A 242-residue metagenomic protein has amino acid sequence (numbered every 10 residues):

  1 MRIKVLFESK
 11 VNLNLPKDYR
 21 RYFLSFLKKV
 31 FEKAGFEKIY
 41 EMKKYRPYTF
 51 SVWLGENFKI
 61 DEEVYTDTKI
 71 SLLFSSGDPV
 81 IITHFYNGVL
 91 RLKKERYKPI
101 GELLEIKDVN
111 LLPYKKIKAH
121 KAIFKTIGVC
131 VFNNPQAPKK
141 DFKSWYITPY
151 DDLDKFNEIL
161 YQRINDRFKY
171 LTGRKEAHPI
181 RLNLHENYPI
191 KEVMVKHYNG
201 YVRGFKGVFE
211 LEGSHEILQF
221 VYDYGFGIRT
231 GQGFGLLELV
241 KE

Functional and structural regions predicted by a protein language model:
M1-E242: RNA-interacting cores
